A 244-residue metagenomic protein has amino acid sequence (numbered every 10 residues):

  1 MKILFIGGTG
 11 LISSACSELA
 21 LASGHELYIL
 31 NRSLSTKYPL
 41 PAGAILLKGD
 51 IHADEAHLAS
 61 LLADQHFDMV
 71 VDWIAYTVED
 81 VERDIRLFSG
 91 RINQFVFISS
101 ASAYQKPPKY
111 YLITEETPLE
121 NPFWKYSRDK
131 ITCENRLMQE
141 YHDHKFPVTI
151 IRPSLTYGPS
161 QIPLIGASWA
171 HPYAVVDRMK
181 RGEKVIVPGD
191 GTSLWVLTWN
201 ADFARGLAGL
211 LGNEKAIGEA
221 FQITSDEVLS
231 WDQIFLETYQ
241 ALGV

Functional and structural regions predicted by a protein language model:
I3-S23: N-terminal Rossmann NAD(P)H-binding glycine-rich loop of SDR-like oxidoreductase domains
T9, L34-R91, F97, A103-Q105 (+1 more regions): NAD(P)H-binding glycine-rich loop region in Rossmannoid oxidoreductase-like domains and their noncatalytic homologs
S100-K125, Q139-D143, A167: Active-site "gating" loop of Rossmann-like NAD(P)-dependent oxidoreductase/epimerase domains
Y126-K130: Active-site YXXXK catalytic motif of short-chain dehydrogenase/reductase
R136-I165: Conserved beta-loop-beta element that borders a ligand/cofactor-binding pocket
G158-W169, G189-A201, S225-E227: Glycine-rich "substrate-gating" loop/helix at the edge of Rossmann-like oxidoreductase active sites
A174-T198: A conserved pocket-lining segment of Rossmann-fold NAD(P)-dependent short-chain dehydrogenase/reductase
G209-V244: Mid/C-terminal beta-alpha module of Rossmann-like enzyme folds, strongest in SDR-family dehydrogenases/epimerases
